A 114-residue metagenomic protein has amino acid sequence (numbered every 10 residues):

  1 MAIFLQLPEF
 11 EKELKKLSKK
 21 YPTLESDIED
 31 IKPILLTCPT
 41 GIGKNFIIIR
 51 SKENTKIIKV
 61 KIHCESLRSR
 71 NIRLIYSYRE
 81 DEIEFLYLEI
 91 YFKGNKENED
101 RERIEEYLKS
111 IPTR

Functional and structural regions predicted by a protein language model:
M1, K52-T55, I83: Sequence-level motif detector for i,i+2 pairs with an aromatic at +2
M1-P33: Arg/Lys-rich, positively charged N-terminal/basic patches that mediate binding to nucleic acids
F4, I48-K52, I104-L108: A general structural signal for short secondary-structure boundary/capping elements
L5-E11, P33-N45, N98: Short, charge-rich amphipathic segments
Q6, K59, Y87-E89: Structural signal for conserved beta-strand scaffold positions within catalytic alpha/beta enzyme cores
L17, L35-C38, I111-R114: Solvent-exposed amphipathic alpha-helical surface segments
T37-S66: A short, surface-exposed loop/turn module that caps and links secondary-structure elements
E65-R114: Enriched for short, Lys/Arg-rich terminal
